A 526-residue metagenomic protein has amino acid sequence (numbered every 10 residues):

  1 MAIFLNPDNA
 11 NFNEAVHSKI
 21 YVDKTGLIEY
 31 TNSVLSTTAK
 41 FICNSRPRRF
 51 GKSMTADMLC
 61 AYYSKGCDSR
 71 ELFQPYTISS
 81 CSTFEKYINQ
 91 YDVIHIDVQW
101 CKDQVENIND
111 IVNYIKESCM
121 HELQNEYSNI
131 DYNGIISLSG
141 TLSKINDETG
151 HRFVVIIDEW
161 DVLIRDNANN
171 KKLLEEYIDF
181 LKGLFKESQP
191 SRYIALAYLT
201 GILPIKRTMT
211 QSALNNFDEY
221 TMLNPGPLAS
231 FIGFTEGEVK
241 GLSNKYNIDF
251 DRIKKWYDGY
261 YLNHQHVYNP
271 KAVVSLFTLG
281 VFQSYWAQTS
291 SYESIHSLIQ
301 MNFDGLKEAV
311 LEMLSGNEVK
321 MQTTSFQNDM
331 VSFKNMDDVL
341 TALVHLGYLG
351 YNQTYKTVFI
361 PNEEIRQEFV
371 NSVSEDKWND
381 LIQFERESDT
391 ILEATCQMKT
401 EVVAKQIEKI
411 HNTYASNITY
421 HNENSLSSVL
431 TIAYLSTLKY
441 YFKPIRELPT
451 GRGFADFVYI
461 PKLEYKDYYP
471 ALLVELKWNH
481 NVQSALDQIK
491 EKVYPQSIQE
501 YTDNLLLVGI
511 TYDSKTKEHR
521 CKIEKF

Functional and structural regions predicted by a protein language model:
M1-N422, T437-Y441, I445: Phosphate-binding site recognition
K144-T149, L438-Y468: Active-site metal-binding core of divalent-cation-utilizing nuclease and nuclease-like domains
V154, P470-V474, L506: Structural motif
L174-F180, W478-P495: Mg2+/Mn2+-dependent nuclease catalytic core
L184-S191, T341-L349, T431-S436, Q488-V508: Metal-dependent nuclease catalytic cores in nucleic-acid-processing enzymes, especially RNase H-like/related
N352, Y441-R446, Y465-A471, V482-A485 (+2 more regions): Extended hydrophobic-aromatic, low-complexity segments
L430, A455-P461, Y469-H480, K492: Conserved catalytic cores of phosphodiester-cleaving nucleases, focusing on short active-site segments
S497, D503-F526: Domain-level recognition of nuclease-like catalytic cores that cleave nucleotide substrates
